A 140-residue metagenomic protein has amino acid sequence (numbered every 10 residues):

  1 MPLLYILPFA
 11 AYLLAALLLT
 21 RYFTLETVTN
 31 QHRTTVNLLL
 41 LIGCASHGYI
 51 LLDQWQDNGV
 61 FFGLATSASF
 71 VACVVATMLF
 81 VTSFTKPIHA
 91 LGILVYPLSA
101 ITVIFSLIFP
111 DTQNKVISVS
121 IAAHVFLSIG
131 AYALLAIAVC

Functional and structural regions predicted by a protein language model:
M1, Y22-T34, Y49-F62: Short juxtamembrane and helix-loop transition motifs at transmembrane-helix boundaries in membrane proteins
M1-L14, G59, G130-L135: Hydrophobic transmembrane alpha-helical segments in integral membrane proteins
L4-A15, V36-H47: Alpha-helical transmembrane segments
A16-V28, A76-I88: C-terminal ends of transmembrane helices
Y22, L40, H47-G48, D53 (+2 more regions): Terminal, non-globular segments
N30-L40, A65-A68, I88-A100: Cytoplasmic-side transmembrane-helix entry/capping segments in multi-pass membrane proteins
S46-T77, A90-G92: Membrane-interface helix-loop-helix modules in multi-pass inner-membrane proteins
T82-L135: Hydrophobic alpha-helical segments and helix pairs
